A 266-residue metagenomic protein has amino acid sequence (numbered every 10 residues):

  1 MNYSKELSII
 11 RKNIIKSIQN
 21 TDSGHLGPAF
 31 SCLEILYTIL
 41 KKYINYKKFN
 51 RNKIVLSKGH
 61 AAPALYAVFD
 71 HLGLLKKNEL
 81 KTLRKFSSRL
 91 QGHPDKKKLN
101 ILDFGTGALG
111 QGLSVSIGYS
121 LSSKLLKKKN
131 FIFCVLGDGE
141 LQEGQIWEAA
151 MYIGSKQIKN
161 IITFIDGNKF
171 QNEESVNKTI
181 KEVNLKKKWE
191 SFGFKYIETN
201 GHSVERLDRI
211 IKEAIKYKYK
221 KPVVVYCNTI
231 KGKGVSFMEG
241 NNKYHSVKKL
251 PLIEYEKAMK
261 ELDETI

Functional and structural regions predicted by a protein language model:
L7-S23, D166-N168: N-terminal capping segment at the start of a domain
I14-S17, A29-S155: Cofactor-binding active-site loop characterized by glycine-rich and histidine/acidic residues
H25, H60, H93-P94, Q111 (+2 more regions): Histidine-centered active-site/metal-ligand motif
N52-I54, N130-C134, I161, Y219-T229: Generic beta-sheet signal
A62-P63, L141-Q142, F170-Q171, K231-S236: Short, active-site-adjacent cap segments at secondary-structure transitions
Y66-V68, D95, Q145-W147, E173-N177 (+2 more regions): Short acidic, glycine/serine/threonine-rich loops at helix termini
I101, G105-A108, L113-K216: Thiamine diphosphate
V204-I266: Glycine/aspartate-rich loop-and-adjacent alpha/beta segment that forms the canonical ThDP
